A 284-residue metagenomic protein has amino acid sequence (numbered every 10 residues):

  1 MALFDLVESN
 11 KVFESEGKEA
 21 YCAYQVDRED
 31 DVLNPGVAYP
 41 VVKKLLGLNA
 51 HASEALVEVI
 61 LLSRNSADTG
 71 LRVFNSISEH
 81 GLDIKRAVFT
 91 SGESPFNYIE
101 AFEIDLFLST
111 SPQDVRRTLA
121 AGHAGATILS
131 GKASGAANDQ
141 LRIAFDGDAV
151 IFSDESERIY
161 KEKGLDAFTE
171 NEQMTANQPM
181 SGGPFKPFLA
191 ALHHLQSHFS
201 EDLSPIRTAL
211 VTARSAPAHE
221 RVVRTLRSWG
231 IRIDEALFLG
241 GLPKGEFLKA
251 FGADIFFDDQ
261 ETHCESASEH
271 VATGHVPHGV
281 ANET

Functional and structural regions predicted by a protein language model:
M1-E93, A137, D146-F238: Alpha-helical substrate-recognition element adjacent to the catalytic core
K85, D105, L141, D234 (+1 more regions): Conserved acidic residues
R86-S91, S109, A126-T127, A236-G240 (+2 more regions): Short acidic-hydrophobic, aromatic-tinged amphipathic segments that line or gate anion-handling sites
F89, I99, A133: Extended, charged alpha/beta regions that create polyanion-binding interfaces
F96-N97, G245: Short hydrophobic/charged patches on amphipathic alpha-helices used for structural packing and interfaces
I99-E100, K249: The conserved cystathionine-beta-synthase
P112-I143, G147-M174, K186-P187, G245-F251 (+2 more regions): Asp-based, Mg2+/Mn2+-dependent phosphohydrolase catalytic module
S197, P243-G245: A short, acidic, amphipathic alpha-helical segment used as a generic capping/interface helix at domain edges
